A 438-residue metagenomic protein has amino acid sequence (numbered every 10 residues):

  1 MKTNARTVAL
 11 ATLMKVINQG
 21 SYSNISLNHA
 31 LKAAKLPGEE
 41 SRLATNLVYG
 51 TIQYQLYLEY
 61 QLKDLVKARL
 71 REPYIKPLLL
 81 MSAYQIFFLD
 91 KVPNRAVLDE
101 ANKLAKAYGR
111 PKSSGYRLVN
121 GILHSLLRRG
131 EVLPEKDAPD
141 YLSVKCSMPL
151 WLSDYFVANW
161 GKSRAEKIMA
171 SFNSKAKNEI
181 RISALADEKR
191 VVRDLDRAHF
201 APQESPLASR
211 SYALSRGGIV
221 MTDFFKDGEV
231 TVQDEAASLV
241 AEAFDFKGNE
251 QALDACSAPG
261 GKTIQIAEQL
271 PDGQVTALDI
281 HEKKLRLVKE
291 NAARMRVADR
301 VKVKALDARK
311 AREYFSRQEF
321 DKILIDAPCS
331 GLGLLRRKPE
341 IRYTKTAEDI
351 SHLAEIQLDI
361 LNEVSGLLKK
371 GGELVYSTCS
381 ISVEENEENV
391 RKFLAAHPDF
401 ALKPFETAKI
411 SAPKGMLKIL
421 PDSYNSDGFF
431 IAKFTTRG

Functional and structural regions predicted by a protein language model:
M1-G438: S-adenosylmethionine
